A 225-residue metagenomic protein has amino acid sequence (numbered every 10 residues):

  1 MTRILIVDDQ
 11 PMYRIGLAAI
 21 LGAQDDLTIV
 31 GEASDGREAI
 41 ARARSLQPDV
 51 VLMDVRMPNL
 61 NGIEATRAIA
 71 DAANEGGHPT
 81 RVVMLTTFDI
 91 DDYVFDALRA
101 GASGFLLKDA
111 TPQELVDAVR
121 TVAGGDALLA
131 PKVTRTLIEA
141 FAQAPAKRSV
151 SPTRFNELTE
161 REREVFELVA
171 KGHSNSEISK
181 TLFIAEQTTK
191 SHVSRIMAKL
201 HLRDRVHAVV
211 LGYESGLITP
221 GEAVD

Functional and structural regions predicted by a protein language model:
D8, D54, T86: Active-site residues of response regulator receiver
D26-S34, R42, L202: Short hydrophobic/Thr-rich beta-strand motif most characteristic of the beta2 strand and flanking loop of CheY-like
S34-V50: Acidic, metal-coordinating helix/loop segments flanking the phosphotransfer/catalytic sites of two-component signaling
D35-E38, N61-R67: Acidic catalytic/metal-coordinating carboxylates
M57: Receiver (REC) domain active-site loop signature in two-component systems and cognate sites in sensor histidine kinases
V94-R99, G104, D109-E160, E164 (+1 more regions): Short, flexible helix-to-coil linker/hinge segments that flank and couple to helix-turn-helix
G172-H207: Recognition helix of helix-turn-helix DNA-binding domains
M197-D225: Basic, Lys/Arg-enriched C-terminal extension of HTH/homeodomain DNA-binding domains
